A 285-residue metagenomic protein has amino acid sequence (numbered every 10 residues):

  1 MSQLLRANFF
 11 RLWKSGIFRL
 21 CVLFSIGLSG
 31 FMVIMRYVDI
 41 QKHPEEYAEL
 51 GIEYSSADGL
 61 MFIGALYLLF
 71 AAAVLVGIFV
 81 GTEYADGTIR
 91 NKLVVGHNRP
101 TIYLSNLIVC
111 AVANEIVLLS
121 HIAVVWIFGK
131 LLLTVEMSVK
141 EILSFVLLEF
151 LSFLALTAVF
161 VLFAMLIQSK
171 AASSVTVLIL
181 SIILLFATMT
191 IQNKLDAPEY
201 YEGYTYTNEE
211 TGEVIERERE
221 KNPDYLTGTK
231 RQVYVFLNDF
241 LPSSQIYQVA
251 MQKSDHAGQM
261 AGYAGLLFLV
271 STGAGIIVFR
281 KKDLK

Functional and structural regions predicted by a protein language model:
M1-S25: Aromatic- and glycine-rich beta-strand/loop motifs that create alpha-glucan
L5-L12, I102-Y103, L107-I108, L143 (+2 more regions): Hydrophobic alpha-helical elements at and bordering transmembrane segments of multi-pass membrane proteins
S15-G16, N98, Q168-K170: Short loop-to-helix capping motifs
V22-F79, L104-V177, L185, M189-T205 (+2 more regions): Secretory targeting signals
V33, G81, L166-I167, G273 (+1 more regions): Structural signal for the C-terminal ends of transmembrane alpha-helices and the immediately following loop
V76-V95, R99: Transmembrane helix boundary and interhelical loop/hinge segments in multi-pass membrane proteins
Y263-K285: Junction motif at the cytosolic side of a transmembrane helix
